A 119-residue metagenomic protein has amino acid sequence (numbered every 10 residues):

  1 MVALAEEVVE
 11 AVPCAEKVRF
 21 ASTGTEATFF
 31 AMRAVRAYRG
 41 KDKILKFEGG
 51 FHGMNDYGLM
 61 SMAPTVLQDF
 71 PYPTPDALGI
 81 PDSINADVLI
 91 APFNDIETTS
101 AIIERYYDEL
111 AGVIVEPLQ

Functional and structural regions predicted by a protein language model:
M1-D42: Glycine-rich loop-to-alpha-helix module at the N-terminal edge of alpha/beta enzyme cores
V18-A21, K46-F47, V115: General beta-strand structural signal in soluble alpha/beta enzymes
G24-T25, E48-G53: Acidic, glycine-rich active-site loops and adjacent beta-strand->loop/helix elements that engage anionic groups
R36-K46, P64-F70: Short secondary-structure transition/capping segments
F51-V115: PLP-dependent aminotransferase-class I/II
P117-Q119: Glycine-rich, proline-tolerant flexible connector loops at the mouths of alpha/beta enzymes
